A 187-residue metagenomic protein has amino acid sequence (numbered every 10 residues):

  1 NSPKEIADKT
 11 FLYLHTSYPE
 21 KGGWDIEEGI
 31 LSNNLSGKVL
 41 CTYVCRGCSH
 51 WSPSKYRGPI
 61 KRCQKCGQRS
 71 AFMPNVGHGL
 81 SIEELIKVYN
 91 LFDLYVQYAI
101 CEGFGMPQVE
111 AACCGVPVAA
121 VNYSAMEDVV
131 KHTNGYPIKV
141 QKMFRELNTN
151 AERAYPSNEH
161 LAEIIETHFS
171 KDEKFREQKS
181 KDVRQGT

Functional and structural regions predicted by a protein language model:
N1-A7: Short hydrophobic signal-anchor/transmembrane segments that target glycosyltransferases and glycosylation machinery
G23-K87: Nucleotide-activated donor-binding/catalytic signature segment of Leloir-type glycosyltransferases, i.e., the conserved
E84-L85, P107, C114: Conserved sugar-transfer catalytic core signal across GT-A, GT-B, and GT-C glycosyltransferases
N90-F92, E110-V116, V121-N122, K131-T133: Conserved donor-binding/catalytic loop of nucleotide-activated donor transferases
I100: Aromatic "clamp/platform" in nucleotide-sugar-dependent glycosyltransferases that forms part of the donor/acceptor
G105-Q108, M126: Short glycine/serine-rich donor-binding loops of glycosyltransferases
E127-T167: Change "using UDP/GDP/dTDP sugars" to "using nucleotide sugars
T167, K174-T187: A short, well-ordered alpha-helix in the C-terminal region of glycosyltransferases
